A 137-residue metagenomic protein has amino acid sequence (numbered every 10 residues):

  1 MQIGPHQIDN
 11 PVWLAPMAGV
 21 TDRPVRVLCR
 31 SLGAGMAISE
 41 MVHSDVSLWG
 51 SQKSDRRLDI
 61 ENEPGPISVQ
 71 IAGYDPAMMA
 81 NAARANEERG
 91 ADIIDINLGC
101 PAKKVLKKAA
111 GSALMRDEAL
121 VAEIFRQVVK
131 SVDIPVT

Functional and structural regions predicted by a protein language model:
M1-T137: Flavin-dependent oxidoreductase catalytic cores
